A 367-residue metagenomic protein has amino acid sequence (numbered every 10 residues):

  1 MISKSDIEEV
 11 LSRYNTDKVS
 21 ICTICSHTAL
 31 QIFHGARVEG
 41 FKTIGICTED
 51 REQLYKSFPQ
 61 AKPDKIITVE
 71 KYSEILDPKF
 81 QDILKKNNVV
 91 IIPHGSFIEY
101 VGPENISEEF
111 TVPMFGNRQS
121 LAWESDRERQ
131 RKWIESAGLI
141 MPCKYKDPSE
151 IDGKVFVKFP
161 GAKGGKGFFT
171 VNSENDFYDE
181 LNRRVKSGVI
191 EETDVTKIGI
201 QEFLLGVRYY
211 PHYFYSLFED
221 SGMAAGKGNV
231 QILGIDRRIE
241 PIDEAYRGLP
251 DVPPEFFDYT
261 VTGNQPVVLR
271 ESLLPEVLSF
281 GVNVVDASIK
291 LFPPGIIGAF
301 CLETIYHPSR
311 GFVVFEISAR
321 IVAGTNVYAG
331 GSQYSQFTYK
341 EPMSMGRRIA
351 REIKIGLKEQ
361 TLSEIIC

Functional and structural regions predicted by a protein language model:
M1-V10: Positively charged, low-complexity intrinsically disordered leader regions
A29-H34, Q53-L54: Short N-terminal binding/cap micro-motifs at the start of the first secondary-structure element
F41-D50: Short internal beta-strands
E49-F156, A162-K163, S173: Conserved N-proximal alpha/beta basic substrate-recognition cap immediately N-terminal to, or forming the N-lobe
S73-E74, S120-L233, E271-V282: Active-site nucleotide/adenylate-binding loops and adjacent lid/helix of ATP-dependent enzymes
K154-K158, H212-Y213, T304, R310-I321: A short beta-strand motif that forms the metal-chelation/ATP-contact edge of phosphoryl-transfer active sites
Q201, F292-S309: A short glycine-rich, hydrophobically flanked beta-strand micro-motif that places a catalytic Asp/Glu for divalent metal
Y213-S288, S318-A350: ATP-dependent carboxylate/phosphate-activation module, predominantly the ATP-grasp catalytic core and closely related
